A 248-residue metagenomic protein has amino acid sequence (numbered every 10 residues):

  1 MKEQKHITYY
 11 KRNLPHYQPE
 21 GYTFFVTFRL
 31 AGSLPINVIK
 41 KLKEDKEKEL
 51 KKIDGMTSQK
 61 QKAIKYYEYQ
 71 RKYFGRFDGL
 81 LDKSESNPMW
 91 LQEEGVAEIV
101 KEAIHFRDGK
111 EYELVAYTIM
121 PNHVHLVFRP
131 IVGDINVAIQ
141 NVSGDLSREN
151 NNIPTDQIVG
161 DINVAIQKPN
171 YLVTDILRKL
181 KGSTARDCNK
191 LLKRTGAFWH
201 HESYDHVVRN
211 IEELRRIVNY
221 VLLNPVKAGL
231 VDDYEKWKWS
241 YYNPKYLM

Functional and structural regions predicted by a protein language model:
M1-M248: Short catalytic/metal-binding and nucleic-acid-binding patches
